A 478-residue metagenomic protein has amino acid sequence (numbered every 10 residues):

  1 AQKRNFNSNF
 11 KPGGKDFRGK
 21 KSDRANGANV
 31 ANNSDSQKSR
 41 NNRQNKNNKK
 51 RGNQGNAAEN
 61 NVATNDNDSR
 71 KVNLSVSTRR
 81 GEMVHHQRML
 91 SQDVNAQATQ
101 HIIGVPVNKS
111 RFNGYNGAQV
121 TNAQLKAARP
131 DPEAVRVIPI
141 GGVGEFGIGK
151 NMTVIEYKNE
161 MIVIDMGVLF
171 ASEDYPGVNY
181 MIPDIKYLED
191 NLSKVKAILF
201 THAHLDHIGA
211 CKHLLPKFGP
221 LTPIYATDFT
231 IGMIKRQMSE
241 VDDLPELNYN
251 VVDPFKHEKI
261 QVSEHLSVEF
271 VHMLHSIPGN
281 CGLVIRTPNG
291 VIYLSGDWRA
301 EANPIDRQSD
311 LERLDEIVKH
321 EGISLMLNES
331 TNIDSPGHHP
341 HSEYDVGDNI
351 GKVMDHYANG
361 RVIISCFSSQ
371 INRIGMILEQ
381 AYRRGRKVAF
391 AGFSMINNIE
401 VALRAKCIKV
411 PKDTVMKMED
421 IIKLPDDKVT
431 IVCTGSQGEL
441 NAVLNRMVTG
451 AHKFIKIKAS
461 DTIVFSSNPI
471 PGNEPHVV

Functional and structural regions predicted by a protein language model:
A1-N122, K126-R129: Intrinsically disordered, low-complexity RNA-associated tracts
N5, N9, D16, R111 (+4 more regions): Intrinsic disorder/low-structure terminal segments
Q100, G104-L199, H204-K423, A442-K456 (+1 more regions): His/Asp/Glu-rich metal-coordinating catalytic cores of metallo-dependent phosphodiesterases/hydrolases acting on
K196, S324, V429, D461-V464: Conserved acidic residues
K428-Q437: Conserved two-lobed SF2 helicase motor
G435-S436, F465-P471: Aromatic- and Gly/Pro-rich donor/ligand-binding loops that form nucleotide- or phosphate-bearing donor binding pockets
